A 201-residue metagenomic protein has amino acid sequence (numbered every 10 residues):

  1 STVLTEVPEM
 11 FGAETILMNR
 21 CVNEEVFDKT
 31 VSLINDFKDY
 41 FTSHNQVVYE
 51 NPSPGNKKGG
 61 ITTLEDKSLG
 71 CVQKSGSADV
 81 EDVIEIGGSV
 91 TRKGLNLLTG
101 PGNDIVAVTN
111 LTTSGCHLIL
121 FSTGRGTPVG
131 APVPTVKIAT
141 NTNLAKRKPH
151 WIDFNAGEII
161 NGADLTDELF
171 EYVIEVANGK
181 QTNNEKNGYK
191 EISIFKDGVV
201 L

Functional and structural regions predicted by a protein language model:
S1-L201: Anaerobic metallocofactor- and corrinoid-dependent redox/one-carbon enzyme cores, especially those from methanogenesis
